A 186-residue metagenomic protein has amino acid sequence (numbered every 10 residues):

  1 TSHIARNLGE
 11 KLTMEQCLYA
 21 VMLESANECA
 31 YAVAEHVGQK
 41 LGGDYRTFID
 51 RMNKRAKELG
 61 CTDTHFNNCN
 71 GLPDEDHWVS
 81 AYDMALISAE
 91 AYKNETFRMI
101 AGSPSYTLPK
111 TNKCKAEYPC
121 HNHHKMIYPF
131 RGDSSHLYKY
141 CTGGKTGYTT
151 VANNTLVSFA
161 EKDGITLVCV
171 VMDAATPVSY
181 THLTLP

Functional and structural regions predicted by a protein language model:
T1, T184-L185: Short pre-catalytic segments that frame enzyme active sites
T1-Y82, A91-E95: Active-site-adjacent loops and short helices of periplasmic peptidoglycan-processing enzymes
C61-T62, P73-W78, Y82-L183: Domain-terminus/edge residues, biased toward the C-terminal soluble/receptor-binding domains of extracytoplasmic
